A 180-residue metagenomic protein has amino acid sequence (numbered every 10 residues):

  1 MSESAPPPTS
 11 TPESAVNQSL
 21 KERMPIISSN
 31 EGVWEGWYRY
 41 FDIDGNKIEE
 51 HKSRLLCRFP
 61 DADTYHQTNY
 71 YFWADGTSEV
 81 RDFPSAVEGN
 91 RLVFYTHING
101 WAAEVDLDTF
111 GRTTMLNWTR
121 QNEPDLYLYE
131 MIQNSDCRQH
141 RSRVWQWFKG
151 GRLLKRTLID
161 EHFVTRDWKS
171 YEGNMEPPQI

Functional and structural regions predicted by a protein language model:
M1-V80, F148-I180: Amphipathic/hydrophobic helical signal segments and adjacent flexible N-terminal regions that mediate secretion
I27-S29, T109, D136: Surface-exposed coil/turn segments at beta-strand junctions on protein surfaces, enriched
R39, T96, W101-D106, P124 (+4 more regions): Charge-rich amphipathic alpha-helical interaction elements
G45-L128: Central antiparallel beta-sheet cores of small beta-barrel/beta-sandwich binding domains
Q121-L126, N134-Q139, F148-T157, V164: A beta-strand edge to alpha-helix "cap/lid" segment located at domain peripheries
S142: Short aromatic-glycine-enriched beta-strand elements
